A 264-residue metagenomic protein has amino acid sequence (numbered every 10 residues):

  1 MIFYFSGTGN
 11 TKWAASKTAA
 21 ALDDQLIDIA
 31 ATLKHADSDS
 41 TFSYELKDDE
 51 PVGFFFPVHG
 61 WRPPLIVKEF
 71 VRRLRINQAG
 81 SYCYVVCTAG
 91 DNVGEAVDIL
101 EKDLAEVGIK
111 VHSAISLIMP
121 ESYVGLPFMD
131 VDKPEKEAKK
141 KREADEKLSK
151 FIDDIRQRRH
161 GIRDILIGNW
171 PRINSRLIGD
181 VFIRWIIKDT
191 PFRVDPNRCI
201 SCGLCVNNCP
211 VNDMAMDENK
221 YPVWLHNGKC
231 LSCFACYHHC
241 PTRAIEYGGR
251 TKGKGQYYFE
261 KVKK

Functional and structural regions predicted by a protein language model:
I2, T8-W13, K17-H35, F42-F56 (+3 more regions): FMN-binding flavodoxin-like domain, especially the glycine-rich phosphate-binding loop
F3-Y4, C209: A generic structured-segment signal
S40, W224-N227: Short, solvent-exposed loop/turn positions at domain surfaces that link secondary-structure elements or cap domain
R158-I178, F182-C202, P210-E218: A charged, amphipathic alpha-helical module
V194, I200, L204-L225, A235-K252: Iron-sulfur cluster-binding cysteine motifs and their immediate structural context in ferredoxin-like electron-transfer
C230-F234: Cysteine-rich micro-motifs
Y257-K264: Active-site-proximal loop/hinge segments that shape catalytic or ion-binding/gating pockets
